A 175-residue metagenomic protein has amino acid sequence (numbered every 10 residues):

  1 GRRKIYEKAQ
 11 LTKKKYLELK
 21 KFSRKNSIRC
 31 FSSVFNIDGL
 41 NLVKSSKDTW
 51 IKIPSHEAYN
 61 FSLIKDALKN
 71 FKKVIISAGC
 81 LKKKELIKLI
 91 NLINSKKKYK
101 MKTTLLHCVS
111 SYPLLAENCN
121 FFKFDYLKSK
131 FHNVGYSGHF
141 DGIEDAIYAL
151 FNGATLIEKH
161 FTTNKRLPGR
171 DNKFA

Functional and structural regions predicted by a protein language model:
G1-A175: Catalytic cores and adjacent flexible loops of soluble metabolic enzymes that perform enolate/carbanion chemistry on
